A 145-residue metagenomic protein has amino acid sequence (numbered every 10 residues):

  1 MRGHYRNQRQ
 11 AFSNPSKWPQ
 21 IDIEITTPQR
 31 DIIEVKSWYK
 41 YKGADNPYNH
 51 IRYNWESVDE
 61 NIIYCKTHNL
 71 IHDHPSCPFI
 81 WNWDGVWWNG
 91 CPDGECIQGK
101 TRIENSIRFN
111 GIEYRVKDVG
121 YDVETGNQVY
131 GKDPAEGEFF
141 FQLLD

Functional and structural regions predicted by a protein language model:
R2, Q8-S13, P28, K40-D145: Calycin-type beta-barrel ligand-binding domains and close structural analogs
W18-R30: Short secondary-structure subsegments characteristic of cysteine-rich extracellular domains
I23-I25, V35, C65: Generic structural motif
I32-V35, N54: A glycine-rich, hydrophobic loop/mini-helix early in the fold
